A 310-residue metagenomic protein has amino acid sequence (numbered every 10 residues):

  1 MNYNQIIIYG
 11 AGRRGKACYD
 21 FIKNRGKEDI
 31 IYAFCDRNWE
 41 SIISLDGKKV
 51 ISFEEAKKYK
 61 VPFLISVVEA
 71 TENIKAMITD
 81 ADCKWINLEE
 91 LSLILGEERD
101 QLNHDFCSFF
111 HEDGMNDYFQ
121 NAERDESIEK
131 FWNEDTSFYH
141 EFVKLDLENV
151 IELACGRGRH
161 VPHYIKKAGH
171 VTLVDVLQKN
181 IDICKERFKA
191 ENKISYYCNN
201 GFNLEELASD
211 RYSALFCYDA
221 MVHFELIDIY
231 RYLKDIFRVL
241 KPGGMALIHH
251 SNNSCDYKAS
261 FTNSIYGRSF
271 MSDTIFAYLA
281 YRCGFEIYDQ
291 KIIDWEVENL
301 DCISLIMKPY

Functional and structural regions predicted by a protein language model:
Y3-I22: Glycine-rich adenosine-cofactor-binding loop
I6-Y9, P62, I151, S213: Conserved beta-strand elements of the Class I
R14, E40, K179: Conserved Rossmann-like nucleotide-cofactor binding loop
A33-N38, D175: Conserved acidic E/D residue at the C-terminus of a beta-strand in Rossmann-like folds
W39-R99: Phosphate-bearing ligand-interacting subdomains that bind or position ATP/ADP/UDP/GDP/NAD(P) or nucleotide-linked
L95-L147, L153-E206, F224-R231, D235 (+1 more regions): Class I (Rossmann-like) S-adenosyl-L-methionine-dependent methyltransferase catalytic domain, capturing the SAM-binding
E205-L215: A short acidic, Gly/Pro-enriched loop at the edge of an enzyme's catalytic core that lines a small-molecule cofactor
A214-I227: A short SAM/SAH-binding and catalytic strip from SAM-dependent methyltransferases
